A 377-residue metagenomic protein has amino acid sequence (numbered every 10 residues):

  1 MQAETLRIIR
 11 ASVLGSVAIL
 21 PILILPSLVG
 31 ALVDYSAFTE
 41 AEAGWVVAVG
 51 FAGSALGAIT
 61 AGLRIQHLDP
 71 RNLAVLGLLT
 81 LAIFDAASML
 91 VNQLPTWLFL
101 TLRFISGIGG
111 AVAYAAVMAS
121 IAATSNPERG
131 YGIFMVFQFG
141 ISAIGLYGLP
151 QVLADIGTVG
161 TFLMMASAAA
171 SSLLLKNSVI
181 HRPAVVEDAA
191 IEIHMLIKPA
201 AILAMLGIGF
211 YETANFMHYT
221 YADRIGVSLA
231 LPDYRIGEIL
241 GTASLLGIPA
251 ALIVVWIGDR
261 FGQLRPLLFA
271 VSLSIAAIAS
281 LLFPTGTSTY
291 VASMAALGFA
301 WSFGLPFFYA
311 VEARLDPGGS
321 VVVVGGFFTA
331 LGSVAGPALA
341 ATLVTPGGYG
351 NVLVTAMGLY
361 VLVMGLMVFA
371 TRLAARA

Functional and structural regions predicted by a protein language model:
P26, P199-G241, L245: Extracytoplasmic gate region of multi-pass secondary transporters
L56-N92: Conserved MFS/SLC helix-loop-helix module at the cytosolic interface between two early adjacent transmembrane helices
G57-P70, A250-Q263, V344: Helix-to-loop junctions at the C-terminal end of transmembrane segments in multipass secondary transporters
N72-A86, R265-A279, M357: Structural signature of the two symmetry-related core transmembrane helices
L102-F137: Cytoplasmic helix-loop-helix junction between adjacent transmembrane helices in 12-TM secondary transporters
L146-L153, G157-T161, M165-E187, L366-T371: C-terminal membrane-cytosol helix-exit motif in multi-pass small-molecule transporters
F261-F308: C-terminal transmembrane helical hairpin of 12-TM major facilitator-type secondary transporters
L315-Y349, A356: A late C-terminal transmembrane helix in Major Facilitator Superfamily
